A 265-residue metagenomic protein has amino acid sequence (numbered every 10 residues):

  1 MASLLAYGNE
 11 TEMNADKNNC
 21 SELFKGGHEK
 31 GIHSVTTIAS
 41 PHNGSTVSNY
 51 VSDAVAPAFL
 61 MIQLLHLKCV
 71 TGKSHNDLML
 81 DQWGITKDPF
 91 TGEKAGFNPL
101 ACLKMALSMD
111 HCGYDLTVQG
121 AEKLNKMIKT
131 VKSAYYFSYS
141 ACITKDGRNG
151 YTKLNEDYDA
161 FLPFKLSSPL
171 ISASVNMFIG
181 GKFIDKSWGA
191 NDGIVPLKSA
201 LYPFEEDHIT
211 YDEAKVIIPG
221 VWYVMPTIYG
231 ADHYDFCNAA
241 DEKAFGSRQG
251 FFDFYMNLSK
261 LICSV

Functional and structural regions predicted by a protein language model:
M1-T11: Short glycine-enriched nucleophile-adjacent loop and the immediately C-terminal alpha-helix near the catalytic center
D16, C20-V265: Helical cap/lid subdomain of alpha/beta-hydrolase-fold lipid enzymes that gates access to the catalytic pocket
